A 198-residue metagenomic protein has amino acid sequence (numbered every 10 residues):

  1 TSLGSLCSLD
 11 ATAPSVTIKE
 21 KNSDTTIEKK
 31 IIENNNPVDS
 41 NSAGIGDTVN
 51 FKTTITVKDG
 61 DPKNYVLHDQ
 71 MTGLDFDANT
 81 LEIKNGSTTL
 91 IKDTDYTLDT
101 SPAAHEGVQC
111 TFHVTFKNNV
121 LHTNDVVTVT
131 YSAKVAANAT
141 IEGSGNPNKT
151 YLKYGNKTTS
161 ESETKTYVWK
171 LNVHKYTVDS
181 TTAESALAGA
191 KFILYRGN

Functional and structural regions predicted by a protein language model:
T1-N198: Solvent-exposed loop/turn and edge beta-strand elements of beta-rich ligand-binding domains
